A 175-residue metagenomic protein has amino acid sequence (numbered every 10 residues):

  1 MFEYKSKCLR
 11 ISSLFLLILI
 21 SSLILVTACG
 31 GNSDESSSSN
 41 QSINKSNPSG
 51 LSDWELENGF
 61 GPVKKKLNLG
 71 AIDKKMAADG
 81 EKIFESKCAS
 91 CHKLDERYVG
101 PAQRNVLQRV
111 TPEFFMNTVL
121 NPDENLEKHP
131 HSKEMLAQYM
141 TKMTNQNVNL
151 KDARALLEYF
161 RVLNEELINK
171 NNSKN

Functional and structural regions predicted by a protein language model:
M1-I11: N-terminal secretory signal peptides that target proteins for export/translocation
I24-A28: C-terminal motif of bacterial Sec signal peptides marking the signal peptidase cleavage site
C29-S33, H92: Bacterial signal peptide processing site
S36-I83, S173-N175: Electrostatic cytochrome c docking/interface patches
A77, E81, K93-N121: Gly/Gly-Pro-rich "capping" loops immediately C-terminal to redox-active cysteine motifs in periplasmic/lumenal
H92, D123, R161-N164: Protein kinase-like catalytic domain
V99-V106, E124-A153, I168: Axial heme c-ligation environment in periplasmic c-type cytochrome domains
E113-T118, T141-S173: C-terminal capping alpha-helices of c-type cytochrome domains
